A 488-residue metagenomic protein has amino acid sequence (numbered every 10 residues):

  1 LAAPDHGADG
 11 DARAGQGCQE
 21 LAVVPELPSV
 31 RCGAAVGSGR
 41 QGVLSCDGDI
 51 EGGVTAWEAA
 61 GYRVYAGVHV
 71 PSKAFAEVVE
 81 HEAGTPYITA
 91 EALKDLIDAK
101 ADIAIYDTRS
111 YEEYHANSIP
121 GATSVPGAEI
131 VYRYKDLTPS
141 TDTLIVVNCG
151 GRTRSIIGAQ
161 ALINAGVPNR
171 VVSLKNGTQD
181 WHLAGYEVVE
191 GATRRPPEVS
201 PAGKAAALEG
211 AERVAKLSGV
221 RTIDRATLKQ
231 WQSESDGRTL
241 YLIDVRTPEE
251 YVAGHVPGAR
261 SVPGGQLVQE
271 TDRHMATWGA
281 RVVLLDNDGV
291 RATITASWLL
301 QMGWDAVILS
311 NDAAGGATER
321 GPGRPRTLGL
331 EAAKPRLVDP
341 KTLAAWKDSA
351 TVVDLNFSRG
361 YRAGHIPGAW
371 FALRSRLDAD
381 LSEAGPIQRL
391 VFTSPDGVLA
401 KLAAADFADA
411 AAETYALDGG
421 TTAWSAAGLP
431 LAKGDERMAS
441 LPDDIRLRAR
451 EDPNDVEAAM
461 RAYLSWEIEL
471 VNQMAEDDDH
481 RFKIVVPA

Functional and structural regions predicted by a protein language model:
L1-A104, T108-Y241, V245-T351, L355-A488: Rhodanese-like catalytic fold shared by cysteine-dependent sulfurtransferases and DSP/PTP-type phosphatases
